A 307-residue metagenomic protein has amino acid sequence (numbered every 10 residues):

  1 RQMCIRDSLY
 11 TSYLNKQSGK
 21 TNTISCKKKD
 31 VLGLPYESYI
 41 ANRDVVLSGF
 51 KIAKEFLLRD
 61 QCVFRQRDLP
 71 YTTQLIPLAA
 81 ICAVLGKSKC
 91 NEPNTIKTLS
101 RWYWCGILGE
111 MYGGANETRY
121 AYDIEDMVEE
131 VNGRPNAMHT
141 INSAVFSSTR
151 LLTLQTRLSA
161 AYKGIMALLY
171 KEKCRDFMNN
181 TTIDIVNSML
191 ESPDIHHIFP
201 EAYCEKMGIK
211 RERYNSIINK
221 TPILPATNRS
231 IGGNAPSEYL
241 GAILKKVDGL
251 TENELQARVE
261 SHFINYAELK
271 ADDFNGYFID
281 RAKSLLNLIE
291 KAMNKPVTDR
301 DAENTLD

Functional and structural regions predicted by a protein language model:
R1-I5: Short, small-residue-biased leader/transition segments that mark boundaries at the very start of proteins
D7-L85: Structured, charged N-terminal subsegments at the starts of enzyme catalytic cores and at intra-chain domain/subunit
Y10-S12, E55, T73-V84, S100-L108 (+1 more regions): Short, hydrophobic/amphipathic alpha-helical patches that form generic packing surfaces within helical domains
C62-T73, C90-N94, T156, R211-Y214: Structural motif
I107-H196, Y203: Intrinsically disordered, low-complexity N-proximal targeting/linker segments that flank membranes
P193, E205-I231: Short beta-strand-alpha-helix junction that forms the catalytic/metal-binding core of metal-dependent nuclease domains
R213-Y214, I231-E260: Polybasic, low-complexity binding patches
E252-D307: C-terminal, well-folded lobe of enzymatic/effector domains
